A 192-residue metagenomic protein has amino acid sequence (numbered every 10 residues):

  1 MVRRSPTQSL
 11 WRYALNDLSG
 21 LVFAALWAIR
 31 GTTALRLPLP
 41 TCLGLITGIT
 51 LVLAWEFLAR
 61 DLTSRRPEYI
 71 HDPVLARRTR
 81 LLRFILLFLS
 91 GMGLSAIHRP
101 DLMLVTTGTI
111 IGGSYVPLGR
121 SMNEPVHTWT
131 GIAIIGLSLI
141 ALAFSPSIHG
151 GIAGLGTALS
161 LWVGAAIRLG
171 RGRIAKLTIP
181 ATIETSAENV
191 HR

Functional and structural regions predicted by a protein language model:
T7-G31, A133: The first (N-terminal) embedded transmembrane alpha-helix
S19-A24, R80-M92, G131-G136: Core segments of transmembrane alpha-helices that mediate helix-helix packing or line hydrophobic substrate/ligand
A24-A76: Selected alpha-helical membrane-embedding segments in polytopic membrane proteins
A28-C42, M92-L102, L142-G151: Helix-coil boundary and interhelical linker segments in multi-pass alpha-helical membrane proteins
T47-W55, T109-L118, A158-R168: Alpha-helical transmembrane segments and their membrane-interface exit regions
R65-H98: Helix-adjacent hinge/juxtasegments
F88-I135: Membrane-proximal helix-loop-helix units in multi-pass membrane proteins
H127, G131-T185: Terminal transmembrane helical module of multi-pass membrane proteins
